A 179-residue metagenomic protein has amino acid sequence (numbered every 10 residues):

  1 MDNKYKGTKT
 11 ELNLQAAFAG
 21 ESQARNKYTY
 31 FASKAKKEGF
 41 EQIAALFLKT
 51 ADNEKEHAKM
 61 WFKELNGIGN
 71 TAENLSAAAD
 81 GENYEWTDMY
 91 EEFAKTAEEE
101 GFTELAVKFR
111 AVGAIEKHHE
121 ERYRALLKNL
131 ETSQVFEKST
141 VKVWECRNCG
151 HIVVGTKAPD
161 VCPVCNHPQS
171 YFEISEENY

Functional and structural regions predicted by a protein language model:
M1-Y179: Non-heme di-metal
